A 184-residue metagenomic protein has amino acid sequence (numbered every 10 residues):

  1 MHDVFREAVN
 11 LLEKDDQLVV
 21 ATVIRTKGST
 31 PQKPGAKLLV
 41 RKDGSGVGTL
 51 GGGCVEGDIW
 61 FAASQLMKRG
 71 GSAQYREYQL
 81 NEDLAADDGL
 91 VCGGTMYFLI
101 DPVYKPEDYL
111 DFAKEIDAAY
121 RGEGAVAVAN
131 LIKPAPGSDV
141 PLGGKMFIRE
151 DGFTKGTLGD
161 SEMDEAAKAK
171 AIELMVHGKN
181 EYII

Functional and structural regions predicted by a protein language model:
M1-I184: Segments forming oxygen-rich coordination pockets for charged ligands
